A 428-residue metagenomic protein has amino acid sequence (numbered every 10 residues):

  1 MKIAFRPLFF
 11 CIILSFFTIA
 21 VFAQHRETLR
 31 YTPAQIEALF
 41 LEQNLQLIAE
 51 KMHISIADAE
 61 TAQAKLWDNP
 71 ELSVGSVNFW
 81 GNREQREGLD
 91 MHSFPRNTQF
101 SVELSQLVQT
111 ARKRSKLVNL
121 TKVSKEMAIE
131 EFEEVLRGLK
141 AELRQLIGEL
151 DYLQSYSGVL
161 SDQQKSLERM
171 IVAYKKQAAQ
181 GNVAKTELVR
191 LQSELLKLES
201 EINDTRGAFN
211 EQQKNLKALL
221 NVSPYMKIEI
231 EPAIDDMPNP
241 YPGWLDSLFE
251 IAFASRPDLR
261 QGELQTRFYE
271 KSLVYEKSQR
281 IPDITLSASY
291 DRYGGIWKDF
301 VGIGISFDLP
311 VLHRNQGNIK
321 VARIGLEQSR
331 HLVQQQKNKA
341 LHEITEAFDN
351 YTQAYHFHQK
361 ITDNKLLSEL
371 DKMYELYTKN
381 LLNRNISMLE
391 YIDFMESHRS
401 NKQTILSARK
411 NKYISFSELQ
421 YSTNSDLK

Functional and structural regions predicted by a protein language model:
K2, Y31, V135-I251, A347-A354 (+1 more regions): Periplasmic alpha-helical coiled-coil/stalk elements that build and connect Gram-negative outer-membrane
I3-R6, Q24-R26, A34-E37, N82 (+1 more regions): Acidic, low-complexity, intrinsically disordered peripheral segments
F9-A20: Bacterial N-terminal signal peptides
A23-E71, S76, G81, K116 (+4 more regions): Bacterial Sec-pathway N-terminal export signals of envelope proteins
Q24-L29, S73-T110, L117, E231-P242 (+1 more regions): Small/polar, glycine/serine/threonine/aspartate-rich low-complexity segments that form flexible
A49-T61, V135, A141-V159, K176 (+4 more regions): Amphipathic alpha-helical coiled-coil segments
V118-K122, K185-E194, M388-E396: Short, charged, amphipathic alpha-helical segments
